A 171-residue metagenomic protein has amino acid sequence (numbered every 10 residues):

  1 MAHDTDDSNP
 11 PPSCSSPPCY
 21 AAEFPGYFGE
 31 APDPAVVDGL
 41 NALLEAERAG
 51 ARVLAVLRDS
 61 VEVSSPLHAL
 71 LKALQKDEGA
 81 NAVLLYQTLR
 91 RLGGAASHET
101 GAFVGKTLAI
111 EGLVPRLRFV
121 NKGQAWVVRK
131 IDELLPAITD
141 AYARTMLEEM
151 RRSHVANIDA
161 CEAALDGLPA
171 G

Functional and structural regions predicted by a protein language model:
A2-P10, S65-E99, A160-P169: Conserved alpha-helical segments that form or flank metal/cofactor-binding pockets of metalloenzymes
P12-E62, V114-I138, N157-A160: Alpha-helical bundle segments that constitute or directly flank the non-heme di-iron/ferroxidase center
L40, L84, T145-S153, A160-A164: Soluble, non-transmembrane catalytic domains of enzymes that act on hydrophobic metabolites at membranes
L44, R58, Q75, G79 (+4 more regions): Generic structural concept
A96-E111, M150-R152: Charge-rich, acidic-biased intrinsically disordered regions
D132-R152: Acidic interhelical loop/turn segments
